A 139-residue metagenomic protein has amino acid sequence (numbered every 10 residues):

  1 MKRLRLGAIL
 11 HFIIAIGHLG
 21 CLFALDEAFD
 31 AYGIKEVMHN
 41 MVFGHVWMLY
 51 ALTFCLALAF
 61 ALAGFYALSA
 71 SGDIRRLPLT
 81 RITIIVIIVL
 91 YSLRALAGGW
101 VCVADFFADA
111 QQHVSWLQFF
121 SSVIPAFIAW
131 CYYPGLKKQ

Functional and structural regions predicted by a protein language model:
M1-A15: Cytosolic juxtamembrane helix and N-cap/initiation of the first transmembrane helix
H11-C21, F60-A63, A67, Y91-V101 (+1 more regions): Helical transmembrane-bundle signal
G17-L52, R76, D105, D109-Q111: Interfacial loop at the N-terminal end of multi-pass membrane proteins
E36-S69, V86-V89, L93, F120-A126: Core segments of alpha-helical transmembrane spans in multipass integral membrane proteins
G64-R81, G135-Q139: Juxtamembrane helix-break-helix junctions at the cytosolic face of small multi-pass alpha-helical membrane proteins
R75-I87, Q112-H113: Membrane-helix boundary/juxtamembrane motif in polytopic membrane proteins
T83-D109: Hydrophobic alpha-helical transmembrane segments of integral membrane proteins
G99-Q139: Alpha-helical transmembrane segments of multi-pass integral membrane proteins, characterized by long hydrophobic
